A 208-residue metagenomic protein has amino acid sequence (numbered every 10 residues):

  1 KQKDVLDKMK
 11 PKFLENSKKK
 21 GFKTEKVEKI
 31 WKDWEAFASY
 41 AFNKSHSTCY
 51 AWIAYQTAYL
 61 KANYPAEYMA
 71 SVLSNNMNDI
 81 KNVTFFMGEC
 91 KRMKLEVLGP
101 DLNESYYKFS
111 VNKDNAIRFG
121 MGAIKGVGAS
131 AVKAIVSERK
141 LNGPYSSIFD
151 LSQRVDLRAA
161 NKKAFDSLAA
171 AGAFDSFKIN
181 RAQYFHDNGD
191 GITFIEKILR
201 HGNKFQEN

Functional and structural regions predicted by a protein language model:
K1-N208: Noncatalytic, beta-rich nucleic-acid-contacting surfaces in large DNA/RNA-processing enzymes
